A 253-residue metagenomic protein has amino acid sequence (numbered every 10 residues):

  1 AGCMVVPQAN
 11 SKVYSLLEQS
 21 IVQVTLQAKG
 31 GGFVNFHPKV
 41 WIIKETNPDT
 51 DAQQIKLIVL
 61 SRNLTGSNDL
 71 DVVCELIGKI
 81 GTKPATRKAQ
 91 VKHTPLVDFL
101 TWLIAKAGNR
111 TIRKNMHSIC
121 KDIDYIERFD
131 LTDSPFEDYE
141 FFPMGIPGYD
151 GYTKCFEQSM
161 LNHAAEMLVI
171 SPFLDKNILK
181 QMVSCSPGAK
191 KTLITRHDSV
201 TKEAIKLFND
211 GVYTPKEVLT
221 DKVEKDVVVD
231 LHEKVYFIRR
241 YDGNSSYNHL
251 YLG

Functional and structural regions predicted by a protein language model:
A1-G253: PLD/PLD-like phosphodiesterase catalytic module centered on the HKD motif
